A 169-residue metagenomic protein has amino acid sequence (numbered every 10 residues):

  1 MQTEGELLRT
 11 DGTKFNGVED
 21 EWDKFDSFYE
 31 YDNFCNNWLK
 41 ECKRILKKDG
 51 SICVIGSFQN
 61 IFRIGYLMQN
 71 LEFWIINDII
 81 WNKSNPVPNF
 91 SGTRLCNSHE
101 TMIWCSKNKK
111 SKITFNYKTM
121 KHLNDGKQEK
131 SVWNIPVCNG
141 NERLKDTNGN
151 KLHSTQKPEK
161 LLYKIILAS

Functional and structural regions predicted by a protein language model:
M1-S169: Core catalytic lobe of class I
